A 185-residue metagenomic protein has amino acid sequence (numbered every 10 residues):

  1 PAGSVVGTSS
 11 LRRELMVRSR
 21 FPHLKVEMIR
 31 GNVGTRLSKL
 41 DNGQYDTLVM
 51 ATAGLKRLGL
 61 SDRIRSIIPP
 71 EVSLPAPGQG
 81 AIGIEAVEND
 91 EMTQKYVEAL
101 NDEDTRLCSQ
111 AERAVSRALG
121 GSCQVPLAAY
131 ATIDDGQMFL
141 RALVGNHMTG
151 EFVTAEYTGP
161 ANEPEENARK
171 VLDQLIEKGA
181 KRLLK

Functional and structural regions predicted by a protein language model:
P1-H23: A conserved helix-loop-strand patch within extracytoplasmic ligand-binding domains of the periplasmic binding
S19-K185: Small-molecule-sensing regulatory modules
